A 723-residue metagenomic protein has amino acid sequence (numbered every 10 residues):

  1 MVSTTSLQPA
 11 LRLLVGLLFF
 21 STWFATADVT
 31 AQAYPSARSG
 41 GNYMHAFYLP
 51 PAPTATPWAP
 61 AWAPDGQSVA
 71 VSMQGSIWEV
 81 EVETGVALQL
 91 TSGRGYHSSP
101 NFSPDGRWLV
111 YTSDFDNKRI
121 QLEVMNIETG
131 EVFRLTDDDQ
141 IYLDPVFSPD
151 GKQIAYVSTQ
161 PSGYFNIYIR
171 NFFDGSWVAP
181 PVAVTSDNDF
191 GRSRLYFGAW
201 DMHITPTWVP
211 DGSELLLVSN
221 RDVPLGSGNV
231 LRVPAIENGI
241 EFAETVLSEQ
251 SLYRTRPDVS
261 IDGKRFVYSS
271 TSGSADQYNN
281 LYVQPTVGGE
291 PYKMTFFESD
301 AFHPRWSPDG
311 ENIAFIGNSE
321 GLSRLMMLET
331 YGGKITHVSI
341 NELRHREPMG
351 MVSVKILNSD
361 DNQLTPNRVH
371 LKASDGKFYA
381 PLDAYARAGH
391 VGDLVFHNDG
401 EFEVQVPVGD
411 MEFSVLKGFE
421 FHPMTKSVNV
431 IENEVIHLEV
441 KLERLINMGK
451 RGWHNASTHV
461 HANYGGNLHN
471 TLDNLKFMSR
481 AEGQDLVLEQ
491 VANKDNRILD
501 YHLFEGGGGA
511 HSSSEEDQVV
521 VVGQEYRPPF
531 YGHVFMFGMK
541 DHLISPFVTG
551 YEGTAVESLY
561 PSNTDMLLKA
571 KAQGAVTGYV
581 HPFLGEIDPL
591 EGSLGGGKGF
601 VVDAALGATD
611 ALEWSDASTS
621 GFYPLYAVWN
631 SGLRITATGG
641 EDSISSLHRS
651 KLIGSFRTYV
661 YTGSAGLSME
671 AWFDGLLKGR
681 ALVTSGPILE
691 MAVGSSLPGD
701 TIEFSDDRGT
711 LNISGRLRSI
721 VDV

Functional and structural regions predicted by a protein language model:
L13-A25: Bacterial N-terminal signal peptides
M44-W78: Beta-strand-rich domains and repeat architectures in extracellular enzymes and scaffolds, especially beta-propellers
P53-T54, S72-W78, S92-H97, V110-V124 (+11 more regions): A flexible loop/linker signature enriched in serine peptidases of the S9 family
D65-Q67, D105-R107, D150-K152, D211-S213 (+2 more regions): Short coil/turn segments that connect the beta-strands within blades of beta-propeller domains
K334-M351, S359-D360: Beta-strand-rich domain onsets/edges
N358-K377, Y385-A386, V395-E401, D410 (+5 more regions): C-terminal functional module detector
R451-A637, E641-H648: Catalytic cores of extracellular degradative/oxidative enzymes
